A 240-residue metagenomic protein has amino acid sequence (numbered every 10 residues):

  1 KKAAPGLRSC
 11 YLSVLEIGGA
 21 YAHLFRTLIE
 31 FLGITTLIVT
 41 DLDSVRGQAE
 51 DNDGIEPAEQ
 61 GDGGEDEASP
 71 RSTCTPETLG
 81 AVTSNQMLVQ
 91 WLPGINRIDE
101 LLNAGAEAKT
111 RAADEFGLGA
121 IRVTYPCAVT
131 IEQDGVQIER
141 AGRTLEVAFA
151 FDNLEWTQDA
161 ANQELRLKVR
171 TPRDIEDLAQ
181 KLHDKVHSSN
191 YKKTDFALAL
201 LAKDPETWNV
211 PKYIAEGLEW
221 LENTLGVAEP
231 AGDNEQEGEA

Functional and structural regions predicted by a protein language model:
K2-A240: Acidic, Mg2+-coordinating catalytic modules of nucleic-acid enzymes
